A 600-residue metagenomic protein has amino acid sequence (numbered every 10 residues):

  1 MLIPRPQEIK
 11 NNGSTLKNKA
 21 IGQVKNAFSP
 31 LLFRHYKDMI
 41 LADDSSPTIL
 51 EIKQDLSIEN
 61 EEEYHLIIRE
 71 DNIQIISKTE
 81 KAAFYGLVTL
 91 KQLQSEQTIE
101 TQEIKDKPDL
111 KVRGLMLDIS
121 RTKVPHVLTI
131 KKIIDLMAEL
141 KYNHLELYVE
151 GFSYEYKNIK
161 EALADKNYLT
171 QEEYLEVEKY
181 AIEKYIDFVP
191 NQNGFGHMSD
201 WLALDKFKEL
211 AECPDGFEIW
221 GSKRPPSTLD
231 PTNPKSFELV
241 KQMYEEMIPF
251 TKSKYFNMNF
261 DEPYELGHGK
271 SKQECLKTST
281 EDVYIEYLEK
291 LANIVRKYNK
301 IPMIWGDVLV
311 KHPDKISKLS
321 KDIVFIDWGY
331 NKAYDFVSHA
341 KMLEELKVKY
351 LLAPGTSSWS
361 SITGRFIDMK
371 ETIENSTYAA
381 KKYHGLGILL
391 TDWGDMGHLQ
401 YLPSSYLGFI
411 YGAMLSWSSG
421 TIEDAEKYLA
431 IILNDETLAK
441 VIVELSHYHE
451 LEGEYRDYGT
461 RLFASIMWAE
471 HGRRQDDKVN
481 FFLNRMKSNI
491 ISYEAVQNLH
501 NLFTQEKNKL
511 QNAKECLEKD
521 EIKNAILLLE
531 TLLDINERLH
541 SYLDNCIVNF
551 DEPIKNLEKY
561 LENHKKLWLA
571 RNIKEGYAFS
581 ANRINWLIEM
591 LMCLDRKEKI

Functional and structural regions predicted by a protein language model:
M1-A20, K25-K37, S45, E176-K179 (+4 more regions): Substrate-binding groove of N-acetylhexosamine-processing glycoside hydrolases
M1-R113, N375, K519: Contiguous, structured surface segment used for ligand recognition
K78, D118-S120, W328: Structured loops at beta-to-helix junctions and adjacent beta-edge loops in soluble globular domains
A82, T122, N331: Glycine-/small-residue-rich active-site loops that bind phosphorylated ligands and cofactors
A83-G86, P125, S360-S361, H398-L399: Short helix/loop capping segments that flank catalytic or ligand/cofactor-binding pockets
T89-D109, A138-E146, K206-F207, K254 (+1 more regions): Conserved oxyanion/phosphate-binding beta-strand-loop segments in alpha/beta enzyme cores
Q102-S120, L351-S360: N-terminal small/glycine-rich loop or linker at the start of catalytic domains across soluble metabolic enzymes
K111-G306, K318, V324: Substrate-binding cleft of carbohydrate-active enzyme catalytic domains
